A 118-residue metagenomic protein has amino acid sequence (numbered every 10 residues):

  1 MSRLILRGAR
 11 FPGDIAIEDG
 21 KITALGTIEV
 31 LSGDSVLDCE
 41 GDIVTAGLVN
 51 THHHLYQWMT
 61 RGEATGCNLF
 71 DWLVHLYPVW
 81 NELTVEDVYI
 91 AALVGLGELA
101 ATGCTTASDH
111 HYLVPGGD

Functional and structural regions predicted by a protein language model:
S2-L4, R10-A46: Histidine-rich, glycine-flanked metal-binding segment
L6-R7, A107: Structural detector for hydrophobic anchor residues on beta-strands
D38, N50, D109: Redox-cofactor binding/interface segments in oxidoreductases and associated redox assembly factors
G41, H52, G103: Conserved, mostly hydrophobic/aromatic
A46-W58: Histidine-centered catalytic micro-motifs
L55-G62, G117: Short, function-defining helix-loop hinge/capping sites that tune catalysis or transport
M59-I90: Active-site gating loops and adjacent loop-to-helix segments of metal-dependent hydrolytic enzymes
L83-D118: Active-site loop-helix segments enriched in His/Asp/Glu that coordinate and activate a nucleophilic water at divalent
